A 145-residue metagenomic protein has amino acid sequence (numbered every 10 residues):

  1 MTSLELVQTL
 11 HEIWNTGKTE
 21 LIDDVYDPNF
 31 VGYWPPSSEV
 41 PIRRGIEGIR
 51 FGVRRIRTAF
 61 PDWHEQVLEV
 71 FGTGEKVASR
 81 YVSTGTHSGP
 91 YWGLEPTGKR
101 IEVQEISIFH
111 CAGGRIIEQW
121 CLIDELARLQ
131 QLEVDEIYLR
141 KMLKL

Functional and structural regions predicted by a protein language model:
M1-L145: C-terminal and inter-domain tail/linker signature
